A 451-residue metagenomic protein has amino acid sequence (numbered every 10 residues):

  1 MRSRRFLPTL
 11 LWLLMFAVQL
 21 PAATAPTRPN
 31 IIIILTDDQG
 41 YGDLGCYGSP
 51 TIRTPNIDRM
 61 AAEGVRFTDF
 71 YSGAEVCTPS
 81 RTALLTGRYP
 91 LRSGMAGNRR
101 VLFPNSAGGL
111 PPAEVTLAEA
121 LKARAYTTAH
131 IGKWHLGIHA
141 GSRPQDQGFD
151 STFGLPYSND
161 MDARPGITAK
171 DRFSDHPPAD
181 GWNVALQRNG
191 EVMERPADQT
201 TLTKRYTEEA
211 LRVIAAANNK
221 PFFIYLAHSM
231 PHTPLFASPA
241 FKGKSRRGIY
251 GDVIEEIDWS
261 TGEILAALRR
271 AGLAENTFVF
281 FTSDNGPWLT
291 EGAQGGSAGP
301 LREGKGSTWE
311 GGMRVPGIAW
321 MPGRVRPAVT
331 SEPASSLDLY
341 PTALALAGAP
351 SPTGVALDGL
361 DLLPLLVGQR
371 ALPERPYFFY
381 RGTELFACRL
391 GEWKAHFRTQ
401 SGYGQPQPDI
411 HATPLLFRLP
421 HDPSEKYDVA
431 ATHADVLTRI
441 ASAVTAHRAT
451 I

Functional and structural regions predicted by a protein language model:
R2, A22-L415, P423-A449: Formylglycine-dependent sulfatase
P8-Q19: Bacterial N-terminal signal peptides
